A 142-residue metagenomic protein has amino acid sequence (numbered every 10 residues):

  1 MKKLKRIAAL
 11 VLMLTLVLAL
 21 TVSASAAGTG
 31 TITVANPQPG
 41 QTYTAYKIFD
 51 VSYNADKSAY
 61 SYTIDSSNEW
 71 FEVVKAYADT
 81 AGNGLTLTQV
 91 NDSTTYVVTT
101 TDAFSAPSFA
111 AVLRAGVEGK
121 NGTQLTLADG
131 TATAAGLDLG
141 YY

Functional and structural regions predicted by a protein language model:
M1-Y142: Solvent-exposed loop/turn and edge beta-strand elements of beta-rich ligand-binding domains
